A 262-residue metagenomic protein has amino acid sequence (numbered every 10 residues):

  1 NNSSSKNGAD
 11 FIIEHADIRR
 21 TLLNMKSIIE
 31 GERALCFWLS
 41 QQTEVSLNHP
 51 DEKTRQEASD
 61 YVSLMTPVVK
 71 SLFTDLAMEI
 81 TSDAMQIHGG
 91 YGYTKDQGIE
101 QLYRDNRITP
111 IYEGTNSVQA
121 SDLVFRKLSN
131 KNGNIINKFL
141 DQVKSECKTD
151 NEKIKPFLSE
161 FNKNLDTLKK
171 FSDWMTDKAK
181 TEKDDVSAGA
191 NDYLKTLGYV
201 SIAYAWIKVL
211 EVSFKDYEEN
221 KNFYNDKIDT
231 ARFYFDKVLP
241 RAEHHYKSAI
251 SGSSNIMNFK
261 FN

Functional and structural regions predicted by a protein language model:
N1-M25, Q41-V62, C147-S159, M175-N191 (+1 more regions): Glycine-rich cofactor-pocket loops
S4-K53, T94-E113, S117-V118, L123-N130: Acidic/histidine-rich catalytic neighborhood
L23-K26, P67, T74, N162: Short amphipathic alpha-helical segments with heptad-repeat character
S27-A34, L72-D75, L194-S201: Aromatic- and histidine-enriched alpha-helix N-cap/loop-to-helix transition segments that scaffold the rims
F37-S40, E44, M78-M85, K144 (+2 more regions): Amphipathic, well-packed alpha-helical segments that form the structural scaffold of globular domains
W38, D60-K138, F233-I256, F261: Alpha-helix capping/hinge segments and adjacent helical runs
Q41, S82, F125-R126, A205-E211: Short glycine/serine- and small hydrophobic-enriched flexible loop segments
N130, E146-N262: C-terminal amphipathic alpha-helical interaction region
